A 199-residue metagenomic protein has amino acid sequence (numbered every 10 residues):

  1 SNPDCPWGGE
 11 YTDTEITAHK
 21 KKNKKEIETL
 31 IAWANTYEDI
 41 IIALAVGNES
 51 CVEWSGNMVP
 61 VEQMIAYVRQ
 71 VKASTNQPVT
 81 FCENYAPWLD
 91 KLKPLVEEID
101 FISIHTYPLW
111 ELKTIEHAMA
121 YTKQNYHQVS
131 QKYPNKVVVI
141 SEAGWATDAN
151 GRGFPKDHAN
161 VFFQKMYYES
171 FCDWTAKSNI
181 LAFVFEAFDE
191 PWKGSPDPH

Functional and structural regions predicted by a protein language model:
S1-Q77: Substrate-binding cleft of extracellular glycoside hydrolase catalytic domains
C5-G9, V52-N57, W88-K91, E111-T114 (+2 more regions): Extracytoplasmic/secreted cell-surface and envelope-processing proteins
I16-A18, S50-N57, T106-A120, F154-K156: Surface-exposed cleft-lining segments at the edges of enzyme active sites
W33-I40, V71-N76, V129-K136, S170-L181: A structural motif corresponding to the C-terminal end of an alpha-helix and its immediate exit/capping segment
I41-I42, N48, P78, E83-Q124 (+1 more regions): Aromatic- and acid-rich polysaccharide-binding/catalytic face of secreted or lumenal carbohydrate-active enzymes
V46-N48, V68-L89, N135-A146, I180-W192: Aromatic-lined carbohydrate-recognition surfaces of secreted/lumenal glycan-active proteins
P134-T175: Glycine/small-residue-rich hydrophobic helix-like segments
F154-F163, W174-H199: Aromatic-rich peripheral "rim/lid" segments of glycoside hydrolase catalytic domains that contact and position glycan
